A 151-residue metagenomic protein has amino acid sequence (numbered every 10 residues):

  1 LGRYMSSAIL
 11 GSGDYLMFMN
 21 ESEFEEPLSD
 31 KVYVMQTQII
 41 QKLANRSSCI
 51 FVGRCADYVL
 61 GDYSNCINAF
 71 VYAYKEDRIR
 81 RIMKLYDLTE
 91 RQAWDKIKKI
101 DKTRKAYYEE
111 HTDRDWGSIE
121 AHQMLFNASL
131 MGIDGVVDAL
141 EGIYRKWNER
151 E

Functional and structural regions predicted by a protein language model:
L1-F18, T89-D134: Small-molecule kinase domains that catalyze NTP-dependent phosphoryl transfer to phosphate-bearing small molecules
L1-S48: ATP-dependent small-molecule kinase phosphotransfer cores that center on conserved nucleotide phosphate-binding segments
T37, I133-E141: Short, amphipathic alpha-helical "lid/cap" segments that border enzyme active or binding sites
L43, V59-D62: RNA pseudouridine synthases
G53-Y58: Short, polar loop motifs at secondary-structure junctions
D62-K84, E90-K98: Conserved phosphate-donor/acceptor-positioning beta-strand/loop module used by diverse small-molecule
G142-E151: Short, charged, intrinsically disordered terminal tails
